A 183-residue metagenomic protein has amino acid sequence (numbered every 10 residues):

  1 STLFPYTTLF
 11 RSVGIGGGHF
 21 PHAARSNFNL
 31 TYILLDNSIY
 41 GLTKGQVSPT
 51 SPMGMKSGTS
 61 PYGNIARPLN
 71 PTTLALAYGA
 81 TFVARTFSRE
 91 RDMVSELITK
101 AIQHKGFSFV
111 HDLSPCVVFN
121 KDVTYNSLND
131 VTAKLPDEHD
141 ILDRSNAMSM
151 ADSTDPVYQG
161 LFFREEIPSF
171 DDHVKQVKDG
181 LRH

Functional and structural regions predicted by a protein language model:
T2-L9: Short, small-residue-biased leader/transition segments that mark boundaries at the very start of proteins
S12, N37-L42, V117-F119: Short gly/pro/ser/thr-enriched loop/turn and capping motifs at secondary-structure boundaries
S26-I39, Y62: A glycine-rich helix N-cap at a beta->alpha junction
T31-D36, H111-L113, F162-R164: Short beta-strand segments
S48-K100: Conserved thiamine diphosphate
A77-F87, K105-N120: Active-site rim beta-loop-alpha module in soluble metabolic enzymes
S114-H183: Flexible, low-complexity linker and terminal segments
